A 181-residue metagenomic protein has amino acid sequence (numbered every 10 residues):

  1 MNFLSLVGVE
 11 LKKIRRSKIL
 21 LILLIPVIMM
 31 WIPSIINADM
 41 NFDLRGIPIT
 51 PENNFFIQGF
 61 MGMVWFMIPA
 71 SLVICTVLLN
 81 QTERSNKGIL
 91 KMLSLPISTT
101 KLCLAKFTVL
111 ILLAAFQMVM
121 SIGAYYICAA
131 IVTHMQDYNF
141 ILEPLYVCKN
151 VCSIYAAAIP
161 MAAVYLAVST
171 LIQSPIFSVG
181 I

Functional and structural regions predicted by a protein language model:
M1-V27: Aromatic- and glycine-rich beta-strand/loop motifs that create alpha-glucan
S17-K18, S98, Q173-P175: Short loop-to-helix capping motifs
L23-M30, F177-I181: Central hydrophobic cores of alpha-helical transmembrane segments in multi-pass integral membrane proteins
P26-I74, L104-Q173: Secretory targeting signals
I74-L93: Transmembrane helix boundary and interhelical loop/hinge segments in multi-pass membrane proteins
E83, P96, L171-I172: Helix-loop interface residues and adjacent transmembrane-helix termini in multi-pass membrane transporters, primarily
L93-T99: Short helix-to-coil transition segments within interhelical loops that connect adjacent transmembrane helices
